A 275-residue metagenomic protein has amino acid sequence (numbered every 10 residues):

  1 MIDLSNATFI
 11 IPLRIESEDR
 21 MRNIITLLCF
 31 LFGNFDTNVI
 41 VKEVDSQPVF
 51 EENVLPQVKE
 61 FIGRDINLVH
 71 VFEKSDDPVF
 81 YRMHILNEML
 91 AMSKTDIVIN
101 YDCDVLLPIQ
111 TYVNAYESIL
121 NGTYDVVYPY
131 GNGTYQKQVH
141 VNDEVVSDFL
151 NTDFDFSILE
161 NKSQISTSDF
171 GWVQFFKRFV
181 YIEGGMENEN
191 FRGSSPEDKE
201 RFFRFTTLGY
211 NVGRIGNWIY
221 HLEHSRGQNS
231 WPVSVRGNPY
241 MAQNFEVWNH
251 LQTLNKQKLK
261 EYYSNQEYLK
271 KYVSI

Functional and structural regions predicted by a protein language model:
M1-C29: N-proximal low-complexity "stem/linker" segments adjacent to membrane-targeting elements
N6-I10, N38, E200: Cell-envelope/extracellular polymer assembly enzymes that use nucleotide-activated donors
D19-N23, S168, N190-I275: C-terminal catalytic/acceptor-binding lobe
T26-N38: Short, acidic, metal-binding catalytic loop of nucleotide-sugar glycosyltransferases
D36-P48, V71-K74: Short beta-strand/loop segment that forms part of the nucleotide-sugar
F50-M92: Active-site-proximal specificity loops/subdomain of glycosyltransferases
L90, P108-E189: Conserved catalytic core of nucleotide-sugar-dependent glycosyltransferases
T95-L106: Short beta-strand-to-loop acidic/aromatic patch adjacent to the donor-nucleotide binding site
